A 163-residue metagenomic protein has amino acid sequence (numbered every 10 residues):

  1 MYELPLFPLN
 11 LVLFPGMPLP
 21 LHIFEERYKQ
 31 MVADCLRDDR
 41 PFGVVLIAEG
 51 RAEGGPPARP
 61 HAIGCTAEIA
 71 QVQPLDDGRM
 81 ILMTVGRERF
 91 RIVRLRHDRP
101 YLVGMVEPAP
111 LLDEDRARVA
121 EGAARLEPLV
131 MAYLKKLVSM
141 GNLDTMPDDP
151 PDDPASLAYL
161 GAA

Functional and structural regions predicted by a protein language model:
M1-A163: N-terminal low-complexity, acidic/polar interaction/targeting segments
